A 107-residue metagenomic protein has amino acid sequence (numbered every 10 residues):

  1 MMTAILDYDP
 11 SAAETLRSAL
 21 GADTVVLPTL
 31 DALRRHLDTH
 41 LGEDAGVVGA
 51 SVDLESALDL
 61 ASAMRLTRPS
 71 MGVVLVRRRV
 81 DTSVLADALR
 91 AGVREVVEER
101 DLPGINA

Functional and structural regions predicted by a protein language model:
M1-R17, V25-V26, G46-V47: Conserved acidic segment of CheY-like receiver
A22-A32: Short hydrophobic/Thr-rich beta-strand motif most characteristic of the beta2 strand and flanking loop of CheY-like
L33, G42-M64: Conserved phosphotransfer microenvironments
R65, A86-R90: Alpha4-beta5-alpha5 "output face"
S70-V80: A short, hydrophobic beta-strand element within the central beta-sheet of small alpha/beta folds
V80-A86: Short, glycine/polar-rich helix-capping loops at beta-to-alpha or helix-loop-helix junctions that flank or form
R100-N106: C-terminal output helix
